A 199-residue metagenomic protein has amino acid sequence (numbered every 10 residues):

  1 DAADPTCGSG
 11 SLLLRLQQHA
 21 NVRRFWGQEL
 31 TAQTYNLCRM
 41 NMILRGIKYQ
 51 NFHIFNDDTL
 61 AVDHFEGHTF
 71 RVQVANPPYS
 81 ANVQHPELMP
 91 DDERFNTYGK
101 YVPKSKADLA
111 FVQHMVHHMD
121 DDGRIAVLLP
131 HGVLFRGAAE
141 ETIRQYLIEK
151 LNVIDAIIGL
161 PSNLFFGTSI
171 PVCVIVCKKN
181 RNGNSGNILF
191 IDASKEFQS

Functional and structural regions predicted by a protein language model:
D1-A75, S80-M89, F95-T97, L109-A110 (+3 more regions): Conserved S-adenosyl-L-methionine
K48, D121, N184-S185: Short loop/turn segments at connectors of secondary-structure elements within structured domains
Q50-T59, G159-S162, G186-S194: Non-catalytic, mostly N-terminal accessory regions of nucleic-acid modification and defense proteins
D63, M119, K179-R181: Short, low-complexity Ser/Thr-rich regulatory SLiMs
P78, S162, N180: Flexible loop residues that form catalytic and substrate-binding hotspots at small-molecule/glycan-binding clefts
Y101-C177: Conserved Class I SAM-dependent methyltransferase catalytic core
F165-S199: Flexible, glycine-/basic-rich loop-and-beta segments that form/coincide with the SAM-dependent methyltransferase
